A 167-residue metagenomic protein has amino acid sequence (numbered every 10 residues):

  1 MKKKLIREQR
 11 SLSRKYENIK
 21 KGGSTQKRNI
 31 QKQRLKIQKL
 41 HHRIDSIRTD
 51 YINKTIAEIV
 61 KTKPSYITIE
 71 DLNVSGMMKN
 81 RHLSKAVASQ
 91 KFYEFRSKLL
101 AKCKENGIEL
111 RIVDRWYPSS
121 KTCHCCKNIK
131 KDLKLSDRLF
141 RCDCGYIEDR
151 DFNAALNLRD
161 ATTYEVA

Functional and structural regions predicted by a protein language model:
M1-A167: Positively charged, helix-rich recognition surfaces that bind polyanionic ligands
